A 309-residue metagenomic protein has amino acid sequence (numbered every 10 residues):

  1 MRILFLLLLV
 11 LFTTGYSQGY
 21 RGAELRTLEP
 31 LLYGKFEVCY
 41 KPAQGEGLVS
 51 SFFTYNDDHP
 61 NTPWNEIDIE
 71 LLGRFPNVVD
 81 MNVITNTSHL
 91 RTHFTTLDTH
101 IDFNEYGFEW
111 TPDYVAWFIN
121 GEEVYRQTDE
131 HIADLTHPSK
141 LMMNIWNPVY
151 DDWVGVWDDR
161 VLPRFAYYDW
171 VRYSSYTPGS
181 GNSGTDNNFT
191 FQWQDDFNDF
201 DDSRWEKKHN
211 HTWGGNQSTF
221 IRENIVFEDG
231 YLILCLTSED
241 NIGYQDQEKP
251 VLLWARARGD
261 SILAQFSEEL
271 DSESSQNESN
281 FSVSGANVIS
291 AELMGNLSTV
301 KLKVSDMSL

Functional and structural regions predicted by a protein language model:
I3-T13: Sec-dependent N-terminal signal peptides
Q18-Q247: GH16 jelly-roll
V49, Y168, Q194, L252 (+2 more regions): Hydrophobic residues on conserved beta-strands that form the core of alpha/beta folds
E223-F227, L253-R256, I289-L293: Short, exposed beta-strand/loop patches in secreted or surface proteins that constitute
D246-W254: Proline-enriched interdomain boundary motifs that mark the N-terminal boundary and often initiate the first structured
G259-E292: Short, surface-exposed alpha-helix to beta-strand junction/turn motifs within ectodomains of secreted and cell-envelope
N296-K303: Aromatic sugar-binding surface patches on proteins that engage polysaccharides or sugar-phosphate polymers
S305-L309: Surface-exposed, short loops/turns at beta-strand junctions within beta-sandwich domains
